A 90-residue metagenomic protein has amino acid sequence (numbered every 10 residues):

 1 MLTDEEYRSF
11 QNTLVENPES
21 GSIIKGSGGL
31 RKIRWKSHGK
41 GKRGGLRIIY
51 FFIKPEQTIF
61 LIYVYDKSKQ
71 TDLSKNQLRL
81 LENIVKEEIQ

Functional and structural regions predicted by a protein language model:
M1-G28: N-terminal first-folded block
L2, V15, R31, G44 (+2 more regions): Generic, low-specificity signal for short hydrophobic/alpha-helical stretches with a mild N-terminal bias, encompassing
E6, F10, K42-G45, Q77-L81: Amphipathic alpha-helical interface surfaces
P18-K32, T71, N83-I89: Charged, low-complexity, helix/coiled-coil-prone segments
S20-V64: Basic/aromatic recognition patch in beta-strand/loop cores that engages polyanionic ligands
F52-Q90: Enriched for short, Lys/Arg-rich terminal
